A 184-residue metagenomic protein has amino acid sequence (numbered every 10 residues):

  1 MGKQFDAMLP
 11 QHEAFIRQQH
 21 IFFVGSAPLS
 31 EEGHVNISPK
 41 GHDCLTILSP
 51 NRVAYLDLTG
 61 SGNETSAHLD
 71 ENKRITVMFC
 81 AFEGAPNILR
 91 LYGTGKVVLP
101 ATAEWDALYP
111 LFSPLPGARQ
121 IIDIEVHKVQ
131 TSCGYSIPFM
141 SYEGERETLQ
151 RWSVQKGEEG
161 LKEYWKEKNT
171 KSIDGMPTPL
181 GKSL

Functional and structural regions predicted by a protein language model:
M1-L184: Binding-site signature for planar aromatic cofactors or substrates
